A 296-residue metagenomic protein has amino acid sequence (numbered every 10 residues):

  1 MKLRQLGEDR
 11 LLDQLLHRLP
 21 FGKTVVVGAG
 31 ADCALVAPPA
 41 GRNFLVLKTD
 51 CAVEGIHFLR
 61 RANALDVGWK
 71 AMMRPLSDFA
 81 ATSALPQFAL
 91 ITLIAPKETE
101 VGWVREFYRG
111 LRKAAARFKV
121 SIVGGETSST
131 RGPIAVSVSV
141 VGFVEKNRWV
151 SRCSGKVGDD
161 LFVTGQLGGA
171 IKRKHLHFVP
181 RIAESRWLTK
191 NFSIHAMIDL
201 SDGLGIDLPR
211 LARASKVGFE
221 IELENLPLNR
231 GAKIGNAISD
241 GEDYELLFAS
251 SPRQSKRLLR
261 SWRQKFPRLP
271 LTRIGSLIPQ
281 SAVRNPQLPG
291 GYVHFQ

Functional and structural regions predicted by a protein language model:
M1-N63, T82, I91, E106-A115 (+2 more regions): Extreme N-terminal cap/leader segments of soluble proteins
K2, L45, A52, L85-I171 (+1 more regions): Glycine-rich anion-binding loops of enzyme active sites
L3, R260-Q296: Acidic, Ser/Thr/Pro-rich beta/coil linker or hinge segments at domain junctions
V27-G28, V46-K48, S121-G125, V163-T164 (+2 more regions): General beta-strand structural signal in soluble alpha/beta enzymes
L35, P75, S83, I122 (+4 more regions): Residue-level signal for inorganic ion chemistry
A64-F88, R109-R117, G205-L211: Small-aliphatic-rich amphipathic alpha-helix that forms the alpha element of a beta-alpha
E98, L176-D243: Active-site-proximal betaalpha loop/short-helix elements that scaffold phosphoryl/nucleotidyl transfer chemistry
A249-K256: Helix N-cap motif at beta-to-alpha junctions
